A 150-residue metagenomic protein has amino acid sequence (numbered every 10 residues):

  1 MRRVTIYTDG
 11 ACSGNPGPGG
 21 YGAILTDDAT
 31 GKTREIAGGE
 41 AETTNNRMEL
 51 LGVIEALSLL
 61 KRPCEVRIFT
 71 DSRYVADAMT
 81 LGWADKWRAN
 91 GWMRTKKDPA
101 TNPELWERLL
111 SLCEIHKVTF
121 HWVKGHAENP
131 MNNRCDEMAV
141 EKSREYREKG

Functional and structural regions predicted by a protein language model:
M1-R47, L51, E55-C64, D136-E137 (+1 more regions): RNase H-like nuclease fold core
A11-P18, I54-R134, M138, S143-E145: RNase H catalytic domain
